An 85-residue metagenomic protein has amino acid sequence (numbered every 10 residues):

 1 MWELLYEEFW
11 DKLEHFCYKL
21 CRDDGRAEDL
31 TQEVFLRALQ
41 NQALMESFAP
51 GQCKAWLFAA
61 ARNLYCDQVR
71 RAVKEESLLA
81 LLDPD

Functional and structural regions predicted by a protein language model:
M1-H15, G25-E28, L39: A short, charge-rich alpha-helical start-of-domain segment used by transcription regulators
H15, D29-L36, Q40, G51-N63: Structural recognition of an alpha-helix C-terminal capping motif at a helix-to-coil junction
Q42, R62-C66, P84: Short, charged/polar surface micro-motifs in flexible loops or helix N-caps
L44-A49: Short alpha-helix-to-loop micro-motif enriched in aromatics/charged/Gly
F58-L79: Arg/Lys-rich amphipathic alpha helix in sigma70-family domain 2
L79-D85: Short linear capping/connector segments at secondary-structure termini
